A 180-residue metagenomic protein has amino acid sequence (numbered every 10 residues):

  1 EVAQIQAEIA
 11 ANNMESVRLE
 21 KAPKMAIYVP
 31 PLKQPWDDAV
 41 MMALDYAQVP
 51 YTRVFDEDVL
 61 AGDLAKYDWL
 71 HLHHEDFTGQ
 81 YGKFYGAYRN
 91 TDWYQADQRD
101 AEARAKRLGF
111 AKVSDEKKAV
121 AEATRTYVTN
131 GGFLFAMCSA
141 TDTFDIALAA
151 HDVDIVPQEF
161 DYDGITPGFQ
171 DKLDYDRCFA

Functional and structural regions predicted by a protein language model:
E1-E20: Non-catalytic propeptide/linker segments at domain boundaries
Q4-I5, F133, M137-A180: An acidic, glycine-rich "communication" segment
N13, H71-H74, H151: Histidine (H) residue identity feature
L19-A22, L64: Short, flexible coil/linker segments at domain boundaries that flank nucleotide/cofactor-interacting
A26, P30-T141, D145-I146: Helical hinge/lid and interdomain linker segments adjacent to catalytic or ligand-binding clefts that mediate domain
